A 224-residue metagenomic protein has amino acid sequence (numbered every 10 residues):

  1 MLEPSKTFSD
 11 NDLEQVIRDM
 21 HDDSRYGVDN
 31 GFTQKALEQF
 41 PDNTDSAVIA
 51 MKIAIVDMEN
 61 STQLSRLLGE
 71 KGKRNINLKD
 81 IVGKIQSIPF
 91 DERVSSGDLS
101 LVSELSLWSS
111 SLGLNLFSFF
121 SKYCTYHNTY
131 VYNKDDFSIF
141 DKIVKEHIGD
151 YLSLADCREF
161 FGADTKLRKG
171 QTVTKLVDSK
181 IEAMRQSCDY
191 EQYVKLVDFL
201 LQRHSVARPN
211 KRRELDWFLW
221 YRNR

Functional and structural regions predicted by a protein language model:
M1-L112, T129-R224: An N-terminal alpha-helical hairpin/helix-loop-helix interaction module that forms a charged, gly/pro-flexible surface
F119-Y126: Short hydrophobic alpha-helical segments that form membrane-spanning helices or hydrophobic packing faces of helical
